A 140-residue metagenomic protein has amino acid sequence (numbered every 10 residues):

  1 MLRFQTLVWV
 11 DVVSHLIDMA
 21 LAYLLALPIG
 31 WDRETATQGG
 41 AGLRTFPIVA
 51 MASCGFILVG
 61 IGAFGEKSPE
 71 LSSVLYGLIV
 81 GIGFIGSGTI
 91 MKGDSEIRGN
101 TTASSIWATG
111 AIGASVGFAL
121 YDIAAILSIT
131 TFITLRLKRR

Functional and structural regions predicted by a protein language model:
M1-V74, F118-L127, T134-R140: Alpha-helical transmembrane segments and their membrane-interface boundaries that form or gate the permeation pathway
M19-L21, K92, G110: Short hydrophobic "helix-edge" motifs at membrane interfaces and signal-peptide entry regions
T37-G39, I90-T102: Membrane-helix interface "capping/anchor" motifs
I48, L78, R98-A108: Short hydrophobic alpha-helical membrane-embedded segments
F64, T89, A111-F118: Hydrophobic alpha-helical transmembrane segments
E66-I90: Alpha-helical transmembrane-segment detector that highlights a single hydrophobic TM helix and its immediate
I85, S105-G113: Hydrophobic, membrane-inserted alpha-helices
I112, L127-S128: Hydrophobic alpha-helical transmembrane segments of multi-pass inner membrane proteins, especially in bacterial systems
